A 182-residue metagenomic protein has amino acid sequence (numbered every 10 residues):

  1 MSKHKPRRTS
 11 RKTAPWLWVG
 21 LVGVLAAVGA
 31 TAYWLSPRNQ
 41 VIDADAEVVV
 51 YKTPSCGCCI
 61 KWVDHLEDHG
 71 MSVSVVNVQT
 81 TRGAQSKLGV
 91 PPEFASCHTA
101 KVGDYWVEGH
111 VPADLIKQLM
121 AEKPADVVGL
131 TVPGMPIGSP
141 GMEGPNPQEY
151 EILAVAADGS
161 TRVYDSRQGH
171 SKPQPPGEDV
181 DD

Functional and structural regions predicted by a protein language model:
M1-E47, G138-G144, Y150-D182: Secretory/periplasmic and organellar redox-cofactor proteins
V41-H69: Local sequence-structure signature of Cys/Sec-based thiol-disulfide redox active-site neighborhoods
E47, S55-C58, R82, L88-P92 (+1 more regions): Conserved nucleotide-cofactor-binding alpha/beta core module
E47-V49, M71-S72, G103-W106: Short active-site oxyanion
S55, W62, N77-T80, P112-I116: Stable alpha-helical elements in mature extracytoplasmic
V63-G83: Conserved helix-turn-beta segment immediately C-terminal to the redox Cys motif in thioredoxin-like folds
K87-D181: Thiol/selenol-based redox catalytic cores and closely related redox-interacting motifs
